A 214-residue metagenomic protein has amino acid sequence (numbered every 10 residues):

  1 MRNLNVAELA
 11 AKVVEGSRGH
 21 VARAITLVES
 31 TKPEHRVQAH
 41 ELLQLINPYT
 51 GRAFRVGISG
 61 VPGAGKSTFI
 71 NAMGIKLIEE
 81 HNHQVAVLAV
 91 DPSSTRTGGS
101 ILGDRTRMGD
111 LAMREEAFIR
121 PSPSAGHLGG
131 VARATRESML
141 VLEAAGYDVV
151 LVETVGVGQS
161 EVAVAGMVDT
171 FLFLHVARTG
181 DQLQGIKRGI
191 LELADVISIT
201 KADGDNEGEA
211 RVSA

Functional and structural regions predicted by a protein language model:
L4-S59, A64, T68-S160, M167-Q182: Nucleotide-state-sensitive switch-loop elements of NTP-binding domains
Q38, F69, I186, E209-S213: Residues at alpha-helix caps and immediate loop-helix transition turns in enzyme cores, especially N- and C-cap
G99-G103, R107, A202-A214: GTPase G-domain guanine-specificity segment
I101, S138, A163, M167 (+3 more regions): Alpha-helical scaffold elements adjacent to nucleotide-binding pockets in ATP/GTP-utilizing enzyme cores
T170-H175, I190-D203, S213: Conserved beta-strand/loop subsegment of P-loop NTPase cores
